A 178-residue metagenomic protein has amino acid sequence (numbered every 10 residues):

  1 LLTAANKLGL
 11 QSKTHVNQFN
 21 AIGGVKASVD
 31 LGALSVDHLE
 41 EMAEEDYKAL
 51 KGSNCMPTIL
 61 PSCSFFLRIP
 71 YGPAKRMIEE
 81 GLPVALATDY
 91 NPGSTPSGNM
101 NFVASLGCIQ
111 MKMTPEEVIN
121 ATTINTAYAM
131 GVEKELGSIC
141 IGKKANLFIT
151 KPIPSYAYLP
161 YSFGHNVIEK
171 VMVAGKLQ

Functional and structural regions predicted by a protein language model:
L1-I22: Metal-dependent enolase-superfamily TIM-barrel catalytic cores that perform enediolate-based chemistry
L2-N6, G72, L147-F148: Short, electropositive alpha-helical surface patch
L10-S12, S53-C55, A145, E169: Structural beta-strand/beta-sheet cores of well-ordered domains, especially the beta-sheet scaffolds that support
A21-E135, F163: Active-site-adjacent C-terminal substructures of enzyme catalytic domains
I124, K144-Q178: C-terminal cap of metal-dependent C-N hydrolases
